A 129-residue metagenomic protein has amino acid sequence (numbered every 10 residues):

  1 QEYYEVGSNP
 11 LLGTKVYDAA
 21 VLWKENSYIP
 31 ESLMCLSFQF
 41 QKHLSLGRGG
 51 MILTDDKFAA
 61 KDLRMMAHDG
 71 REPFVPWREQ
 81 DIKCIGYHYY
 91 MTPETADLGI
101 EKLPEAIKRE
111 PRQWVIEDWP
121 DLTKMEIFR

Functional and structural regions predicted by a protein language model:
Q1-S37: Conserved PLP phosphate-binding loop immediately N-terminal to the Schiff-base lysine helix in PLP-dependent enzymes
W23-E25, P30-R129: Active-site region of PLP-dependent enzymes
